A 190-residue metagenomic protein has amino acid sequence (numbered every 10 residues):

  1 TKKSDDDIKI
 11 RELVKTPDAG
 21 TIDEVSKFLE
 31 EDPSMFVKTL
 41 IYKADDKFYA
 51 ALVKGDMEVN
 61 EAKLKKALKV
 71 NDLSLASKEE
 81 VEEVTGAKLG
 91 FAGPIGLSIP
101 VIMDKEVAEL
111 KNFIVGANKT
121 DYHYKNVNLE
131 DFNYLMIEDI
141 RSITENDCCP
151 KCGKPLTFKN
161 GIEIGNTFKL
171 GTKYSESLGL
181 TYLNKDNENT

Functional and structural regions predicted by a protein language model:
T1-T190: Extended, low-hydrophobicity, polar/charged segments
